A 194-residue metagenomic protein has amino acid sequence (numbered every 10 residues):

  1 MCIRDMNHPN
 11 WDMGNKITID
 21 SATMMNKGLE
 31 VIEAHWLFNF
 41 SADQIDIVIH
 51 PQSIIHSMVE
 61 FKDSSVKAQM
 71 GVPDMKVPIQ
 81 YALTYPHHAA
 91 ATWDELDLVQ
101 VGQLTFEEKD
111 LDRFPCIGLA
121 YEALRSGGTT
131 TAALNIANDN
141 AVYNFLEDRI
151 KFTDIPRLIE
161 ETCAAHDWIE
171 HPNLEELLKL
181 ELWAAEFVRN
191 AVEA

Functional and structural regions predicted by a protein language model:
R4-A194: Catalytic, metal-anchored helix/loop core of enzyme active sites in primary metabolism
